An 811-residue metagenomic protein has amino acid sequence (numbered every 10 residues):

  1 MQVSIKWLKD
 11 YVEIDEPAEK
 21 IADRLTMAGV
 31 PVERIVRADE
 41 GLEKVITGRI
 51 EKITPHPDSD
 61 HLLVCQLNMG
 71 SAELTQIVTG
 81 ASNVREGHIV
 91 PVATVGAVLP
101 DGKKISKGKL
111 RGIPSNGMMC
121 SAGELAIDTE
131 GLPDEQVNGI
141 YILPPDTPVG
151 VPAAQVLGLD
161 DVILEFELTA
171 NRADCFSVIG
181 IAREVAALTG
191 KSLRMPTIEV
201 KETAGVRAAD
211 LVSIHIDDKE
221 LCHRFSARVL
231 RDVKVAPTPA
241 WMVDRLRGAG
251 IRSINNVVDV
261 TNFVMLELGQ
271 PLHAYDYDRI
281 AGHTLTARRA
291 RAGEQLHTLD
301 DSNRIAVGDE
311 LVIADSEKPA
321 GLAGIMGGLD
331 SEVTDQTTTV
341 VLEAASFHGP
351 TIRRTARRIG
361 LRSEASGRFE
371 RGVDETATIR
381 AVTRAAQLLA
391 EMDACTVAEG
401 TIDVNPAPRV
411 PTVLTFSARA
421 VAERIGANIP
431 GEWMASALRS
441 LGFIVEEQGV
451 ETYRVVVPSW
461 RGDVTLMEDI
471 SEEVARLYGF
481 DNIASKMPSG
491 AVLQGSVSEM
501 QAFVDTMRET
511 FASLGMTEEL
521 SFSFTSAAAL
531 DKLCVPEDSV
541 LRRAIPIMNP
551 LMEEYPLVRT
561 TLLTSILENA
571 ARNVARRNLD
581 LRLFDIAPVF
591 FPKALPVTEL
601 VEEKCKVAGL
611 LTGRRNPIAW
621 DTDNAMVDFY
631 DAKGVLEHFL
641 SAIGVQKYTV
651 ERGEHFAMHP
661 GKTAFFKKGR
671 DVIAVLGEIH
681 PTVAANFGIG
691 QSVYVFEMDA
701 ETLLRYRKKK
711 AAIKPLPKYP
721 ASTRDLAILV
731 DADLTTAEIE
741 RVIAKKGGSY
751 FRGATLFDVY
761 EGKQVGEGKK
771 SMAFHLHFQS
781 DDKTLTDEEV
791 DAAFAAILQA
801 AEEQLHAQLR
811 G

Functional and structural regions predicted by a protein language model:
M1-V206, V341, G360, E364 (+3 more regions): Phosphate-backbone binding interfaces of nucleic-acid-interacting proteins
Q2, E19-K20, R439-E446, D463 (+5 more regions): A carboxyl-terminal module marker
Q2-W7, D160-T169, H223-R231, E364-R371 (+8 more regions): Short, hydrophobic beta-strand segments
S4-I5, D23, L63, T189 (+1 more regions): Glycine/proline-enriched, intrinsically flexible loops and inter-domain linkers
T47-I77, V149-G150, V243-D244, N255 (+1 more regions): Conserved mixed alpha/beta core segments that line enzyme active sites in large multi-domain catalysts
R111-I142, D146, P152-G158, V162 (+7 more regions): Mobile "lid/hinge" segments at catalytic clefts and subdomain interfaces of large enzymes
V185-D217, D393-V421, A427-N428, I470: Terminal amphipathic helices with adjacent charged low-complexity linkers/tails
L414-L581, R724, H777-Q779, L785 (+1 more regions): Extended, well-folded interaction surfaces typified by the phenylalanyl-tRNA synthetase beta subunit core
